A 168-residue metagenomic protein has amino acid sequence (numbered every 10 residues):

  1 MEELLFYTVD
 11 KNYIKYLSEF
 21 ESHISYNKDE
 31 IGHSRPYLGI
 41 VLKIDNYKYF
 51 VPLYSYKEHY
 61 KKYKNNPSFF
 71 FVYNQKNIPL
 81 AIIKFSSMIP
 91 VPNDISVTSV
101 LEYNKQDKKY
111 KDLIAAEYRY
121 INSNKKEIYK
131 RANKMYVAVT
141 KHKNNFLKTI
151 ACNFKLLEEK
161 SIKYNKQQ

Functional and structural regions predicted by a protein language model:
M1-E2, Q168: Intrinsically disordered, low-complexity and often Lys/Arg-enriched segments
E2-T8: Short, contiguous, well-structured surface segments enriched in hydrophobic/aromatic residues
L4, S34-L38, N46-K48: Short, surface-exposed beta-edge/turn micro-motifs
D10, Y54, P92: Residues at the C-termini of beta-strands that transition into short coil/loop
K11-S34, I40: An N-terminal domain-cap segment
Y13, K57, I95: Residue-level detector of flexible, active-site-proximal loop/helix-junction positions within diverse enzyme catalytic
E30-G32, K43-A81: Compact nucleic-acid interaction/catalytic patches
Y73-Q168: C-terminal terminal-subdomain/extension
